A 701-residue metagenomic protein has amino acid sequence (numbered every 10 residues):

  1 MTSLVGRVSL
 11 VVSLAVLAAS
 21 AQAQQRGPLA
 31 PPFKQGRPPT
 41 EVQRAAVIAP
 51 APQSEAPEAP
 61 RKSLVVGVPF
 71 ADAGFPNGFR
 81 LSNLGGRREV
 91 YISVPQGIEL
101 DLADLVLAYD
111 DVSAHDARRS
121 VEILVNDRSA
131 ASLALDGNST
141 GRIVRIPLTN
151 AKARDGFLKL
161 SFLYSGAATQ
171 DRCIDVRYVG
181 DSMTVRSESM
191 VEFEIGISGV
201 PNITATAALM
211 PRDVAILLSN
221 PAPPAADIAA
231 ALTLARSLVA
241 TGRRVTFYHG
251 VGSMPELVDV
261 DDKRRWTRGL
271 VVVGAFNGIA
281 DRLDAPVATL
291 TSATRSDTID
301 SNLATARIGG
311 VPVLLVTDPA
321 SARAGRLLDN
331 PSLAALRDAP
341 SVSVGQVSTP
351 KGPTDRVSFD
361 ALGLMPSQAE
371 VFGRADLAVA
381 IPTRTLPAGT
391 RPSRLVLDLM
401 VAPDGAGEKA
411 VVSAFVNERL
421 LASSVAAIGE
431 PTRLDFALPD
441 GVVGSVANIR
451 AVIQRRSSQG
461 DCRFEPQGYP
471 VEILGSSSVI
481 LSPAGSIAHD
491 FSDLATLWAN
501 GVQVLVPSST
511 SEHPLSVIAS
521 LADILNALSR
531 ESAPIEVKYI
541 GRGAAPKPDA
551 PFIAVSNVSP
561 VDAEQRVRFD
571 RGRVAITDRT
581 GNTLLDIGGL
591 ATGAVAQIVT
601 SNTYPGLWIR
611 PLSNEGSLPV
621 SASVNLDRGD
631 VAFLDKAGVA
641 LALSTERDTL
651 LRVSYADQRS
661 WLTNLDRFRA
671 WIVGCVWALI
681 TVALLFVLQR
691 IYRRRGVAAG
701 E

Functional and structural regions predicted by a protein language model:
M1-L10: Bacterial N-terminal signal peptides that target proteins for export
L14-Q22: Hydrophobic h-region of N-terminal signal peptides that target proteins for export in Gram-negative bacteria
Q24-E701: Solvent-exposed alpha-helical segments and adjacent loops that form catalytic or protein-interaction surfaces
